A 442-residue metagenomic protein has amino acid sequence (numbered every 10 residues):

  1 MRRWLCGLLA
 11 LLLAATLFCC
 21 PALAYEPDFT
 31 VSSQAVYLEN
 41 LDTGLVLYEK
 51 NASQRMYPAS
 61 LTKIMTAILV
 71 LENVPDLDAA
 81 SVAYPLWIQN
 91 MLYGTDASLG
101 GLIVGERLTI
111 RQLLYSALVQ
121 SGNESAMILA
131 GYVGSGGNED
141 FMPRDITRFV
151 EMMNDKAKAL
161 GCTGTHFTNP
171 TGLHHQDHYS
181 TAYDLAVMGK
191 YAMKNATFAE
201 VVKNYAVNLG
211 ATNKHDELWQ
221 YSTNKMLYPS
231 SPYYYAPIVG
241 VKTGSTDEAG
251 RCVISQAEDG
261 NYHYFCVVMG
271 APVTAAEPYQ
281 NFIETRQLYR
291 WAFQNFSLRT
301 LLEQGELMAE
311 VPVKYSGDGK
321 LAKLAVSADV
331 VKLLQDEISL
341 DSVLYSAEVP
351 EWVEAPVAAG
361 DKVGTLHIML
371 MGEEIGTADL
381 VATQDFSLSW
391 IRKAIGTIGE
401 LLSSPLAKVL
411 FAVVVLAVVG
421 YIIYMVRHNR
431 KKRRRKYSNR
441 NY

Functional and structural regions predicted by a protein language model:
M1-L8: Bacterial N-terminal signal peptides that target proteins for export
A14-L23: C-terminal segment of classical bacterial N-terminal signal peptides
A22-Y183, V187-A196: Active-site-adjacent loops and short helices of periplasmic peptidoglycan-processing enzymes
C162-T163, Q176-Y179, Y183-D184, G189-Y442: Domain-terminus/edge residues, biased toward the C-terminal soluble/receptor-binding domains of extracytoplasmic
